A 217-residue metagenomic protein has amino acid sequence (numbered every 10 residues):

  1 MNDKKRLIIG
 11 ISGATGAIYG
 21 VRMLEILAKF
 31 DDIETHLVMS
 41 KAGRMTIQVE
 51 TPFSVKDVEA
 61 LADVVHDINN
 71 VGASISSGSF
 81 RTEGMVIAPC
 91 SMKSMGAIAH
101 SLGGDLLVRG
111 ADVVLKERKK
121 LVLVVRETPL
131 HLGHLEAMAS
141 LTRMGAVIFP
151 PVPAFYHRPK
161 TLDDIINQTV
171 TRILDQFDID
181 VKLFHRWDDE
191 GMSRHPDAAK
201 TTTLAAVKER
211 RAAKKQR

Functional and structural regions predicted by a protein language model:
M1-V122, T128-R217: A cross-family phosphate/adenosyl-ligand binding-site feature
